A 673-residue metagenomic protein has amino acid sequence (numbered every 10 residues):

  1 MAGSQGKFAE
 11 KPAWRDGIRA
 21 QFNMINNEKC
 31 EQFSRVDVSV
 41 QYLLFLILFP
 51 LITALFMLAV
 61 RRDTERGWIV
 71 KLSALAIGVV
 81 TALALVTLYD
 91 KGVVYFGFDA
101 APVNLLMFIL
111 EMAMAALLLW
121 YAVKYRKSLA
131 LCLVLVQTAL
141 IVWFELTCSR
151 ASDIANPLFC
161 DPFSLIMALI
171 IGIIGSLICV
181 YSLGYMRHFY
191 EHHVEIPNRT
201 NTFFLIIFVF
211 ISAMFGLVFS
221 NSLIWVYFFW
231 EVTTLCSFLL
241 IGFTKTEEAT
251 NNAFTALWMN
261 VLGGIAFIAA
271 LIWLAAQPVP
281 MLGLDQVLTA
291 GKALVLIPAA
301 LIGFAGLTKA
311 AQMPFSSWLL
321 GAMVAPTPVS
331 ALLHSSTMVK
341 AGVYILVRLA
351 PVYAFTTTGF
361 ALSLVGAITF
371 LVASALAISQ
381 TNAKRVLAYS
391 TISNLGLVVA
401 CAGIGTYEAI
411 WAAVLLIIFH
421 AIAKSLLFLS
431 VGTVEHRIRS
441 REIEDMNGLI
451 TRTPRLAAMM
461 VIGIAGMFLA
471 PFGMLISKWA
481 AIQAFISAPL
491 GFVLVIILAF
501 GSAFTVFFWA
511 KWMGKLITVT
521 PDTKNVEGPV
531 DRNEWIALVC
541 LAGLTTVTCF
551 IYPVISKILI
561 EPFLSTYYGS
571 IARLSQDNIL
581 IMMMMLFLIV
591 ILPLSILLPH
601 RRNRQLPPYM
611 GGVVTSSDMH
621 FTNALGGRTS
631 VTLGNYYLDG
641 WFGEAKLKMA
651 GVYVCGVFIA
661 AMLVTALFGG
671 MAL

Functional and structural regions predicted by a protein language model:
E28-F45, L55-L205, M281, D285-T289 (+5 more regions): Transmembrane helix-loop-helix hairpins at membrane boundaries of multipass inner-membrane proteins
L46-L51, V70-L83, L133-I141, F208-S212 (+3 more regions): Alpha-helical transmembrane segments
E65-A74, V123-L133, A253-V261, T451-M459 (+2 more regions): Alpha-helical transmembrane segments and their helix-start/interface "positive-inside/aromatic belt" motifs in integral
A74-L85, V136, G263-A269, I464 (+2 more regions): Hydrophobic alpha-helical membrane-insertion segments
V86-V94, W143-S152, W273-M281, M467-I482 (+2 more regions): Membrane-helix interface motif
S164-I171, P298-G306, L494-S502, R573-P593: Hydrophobic alpha-helical transmembrane segments
L177-V226, C236-N525, P529: Hydrophobic transmembrane alpha-helices and their helix-loop junctions in integral membrane proteins
I555-M583, L597-L673: Aromatic-capped, Gly/Pro-kinked transmembrane alpha-helices
